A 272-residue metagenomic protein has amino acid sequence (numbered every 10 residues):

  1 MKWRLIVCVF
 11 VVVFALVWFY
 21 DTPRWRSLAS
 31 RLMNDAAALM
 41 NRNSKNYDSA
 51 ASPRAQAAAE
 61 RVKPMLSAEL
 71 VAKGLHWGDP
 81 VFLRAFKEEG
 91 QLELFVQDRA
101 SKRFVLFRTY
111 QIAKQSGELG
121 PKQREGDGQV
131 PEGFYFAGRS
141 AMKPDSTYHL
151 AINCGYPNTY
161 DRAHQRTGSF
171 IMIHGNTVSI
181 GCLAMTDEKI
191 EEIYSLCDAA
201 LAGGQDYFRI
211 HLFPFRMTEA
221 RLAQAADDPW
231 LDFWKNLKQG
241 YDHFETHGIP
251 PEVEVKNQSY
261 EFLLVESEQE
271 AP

Functional and structural regions predicted by a protein language model:
K2-I180, E188-P272: N-terminal pre-domains immediately preceding structured catalytic cores
M185: A conserved hydrophobic position in a structured secondary element of the catalytic/binding core that shapes
